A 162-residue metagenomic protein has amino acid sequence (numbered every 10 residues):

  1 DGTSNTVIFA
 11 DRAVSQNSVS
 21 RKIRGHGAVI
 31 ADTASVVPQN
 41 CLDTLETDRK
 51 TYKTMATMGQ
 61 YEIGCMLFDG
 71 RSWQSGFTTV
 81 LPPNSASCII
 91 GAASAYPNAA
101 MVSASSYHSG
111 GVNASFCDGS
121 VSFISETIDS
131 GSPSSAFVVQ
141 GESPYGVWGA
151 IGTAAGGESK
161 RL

Functional and structural regions predicted by a protein language model:
D1-L162: Hydrophobic alpha-helical interface faces used for helix-helix packing
